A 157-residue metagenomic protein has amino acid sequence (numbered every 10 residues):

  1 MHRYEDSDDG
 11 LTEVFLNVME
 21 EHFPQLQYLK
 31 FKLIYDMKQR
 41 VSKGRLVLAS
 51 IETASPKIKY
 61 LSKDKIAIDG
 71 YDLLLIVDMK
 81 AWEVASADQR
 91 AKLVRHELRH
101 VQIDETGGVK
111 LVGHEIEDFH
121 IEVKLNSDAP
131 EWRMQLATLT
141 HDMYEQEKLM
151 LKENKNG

Functional and structural regions predicted by a protein language model:
H2-L29, Y35-V84, D104-G157: Metalloprotease/metallohydrolase-associated module, dominated by Zn2+-dependent proteases
Q89: Structured, beta-strand-rich domain cores that present glycine/charged loop surfaces used to bind extended ligands
K92-D104: Active-site recognition of the HExxH zinc-binding catalytic motif
